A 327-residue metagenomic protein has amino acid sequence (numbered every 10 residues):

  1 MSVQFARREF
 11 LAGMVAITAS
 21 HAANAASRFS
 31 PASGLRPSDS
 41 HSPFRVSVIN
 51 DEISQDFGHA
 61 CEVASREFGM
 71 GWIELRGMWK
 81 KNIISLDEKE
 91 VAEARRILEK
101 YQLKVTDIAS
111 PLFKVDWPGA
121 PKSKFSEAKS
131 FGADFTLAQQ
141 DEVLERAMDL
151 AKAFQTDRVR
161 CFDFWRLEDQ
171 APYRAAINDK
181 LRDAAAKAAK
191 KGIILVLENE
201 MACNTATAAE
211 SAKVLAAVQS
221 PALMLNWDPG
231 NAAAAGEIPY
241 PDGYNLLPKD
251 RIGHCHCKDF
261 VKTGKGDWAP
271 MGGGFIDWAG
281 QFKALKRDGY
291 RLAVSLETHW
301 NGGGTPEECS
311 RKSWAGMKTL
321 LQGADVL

Functional and structural regions predicted by a protein language model:
S2-F5, E9-H21, A25, P31 (+5 more regions): Histidine-acidic metal/acid-base catalytic patches
M14-S20, A26, E62, V115-L225 (+1 more regions): Active-site acidic/histidine proton-transfer and metal-coordination neighborhood in alpha/beta enzyme cores
E74-L75, T106-S110, D157-D163, L195-E198 (+1 more regions): Short beta-strand segments at enzyme active-site cores
R76-E93, L167-E168: Glycine-rich, proline-tolerant flexible connector loops at the mouths of alpha/beta enzymes
G77-K80, K114, R166, D259-K265: Conserved radical SAM core fold
D87-Q102, D107: Aromatic-lined substrate-binding rim segments of carbohydrate-active enzymes
Q102-P118: Glycine-rich, aromatic-flanked loop segments that form ligand/cofactor-binding clefts across common enzyme folds
